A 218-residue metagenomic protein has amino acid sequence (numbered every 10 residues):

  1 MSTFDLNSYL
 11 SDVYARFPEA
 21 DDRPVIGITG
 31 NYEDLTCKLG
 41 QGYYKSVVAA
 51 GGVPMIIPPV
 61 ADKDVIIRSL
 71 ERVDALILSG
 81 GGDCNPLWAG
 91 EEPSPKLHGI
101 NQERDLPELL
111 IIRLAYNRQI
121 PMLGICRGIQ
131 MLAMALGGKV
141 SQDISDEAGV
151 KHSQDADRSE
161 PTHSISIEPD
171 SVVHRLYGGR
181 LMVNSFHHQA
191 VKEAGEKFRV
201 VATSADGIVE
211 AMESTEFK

Functional and structural regions predicted by a protein language model:
M1-I125, M134, S141, S145-Y177 (+4 more regions): N-terminal beta1-alpha1 cap of cysteine-dependent amidohydrolase-like domains
I129-M131: Hydrophobic, aromatic-enriched interface-forming segments
